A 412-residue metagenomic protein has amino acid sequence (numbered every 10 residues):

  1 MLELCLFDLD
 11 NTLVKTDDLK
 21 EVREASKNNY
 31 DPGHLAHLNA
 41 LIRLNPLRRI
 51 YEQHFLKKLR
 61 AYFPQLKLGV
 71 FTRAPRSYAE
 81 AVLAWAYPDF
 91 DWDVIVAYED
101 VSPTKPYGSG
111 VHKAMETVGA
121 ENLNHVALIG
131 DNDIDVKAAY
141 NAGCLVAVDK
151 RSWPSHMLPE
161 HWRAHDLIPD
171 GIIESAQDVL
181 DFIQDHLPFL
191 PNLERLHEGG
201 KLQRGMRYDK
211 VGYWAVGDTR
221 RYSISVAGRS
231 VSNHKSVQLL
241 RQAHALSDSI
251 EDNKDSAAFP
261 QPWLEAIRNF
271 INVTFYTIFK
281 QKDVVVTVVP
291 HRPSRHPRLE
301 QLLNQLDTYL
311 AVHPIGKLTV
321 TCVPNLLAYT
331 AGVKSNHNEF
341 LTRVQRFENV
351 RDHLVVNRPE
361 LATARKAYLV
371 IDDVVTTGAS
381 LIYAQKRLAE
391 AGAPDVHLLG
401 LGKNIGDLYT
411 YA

Functional and structural regions predicted by a protein language model:
M1-K58: Active-site neighborhood of HAD-like aspartate-dependent phosphohydrolases
L56-A84, A139: Substrate-recognition element of Asp-dependent hydrolases with the DxDx(T/V) motif
G69-V70, K280-R292: Short glycine-rich phosphate-binding loop at a beta-alpha junction
R76-A127, D133: Substrate-recognition "cap/lid" segment bordering the active-site pocket of phosphatases
L128-D170: Acidic, Mg2+-coordinating phosphoryl-transfer loop and its flanking beta/alpha structural elements, shared across
K137, N141-A147, Y329-A412: PRPP/pyrophosphate-binding module of the type I phosphoribosyltransferase fold
P159-R163, E174-S223, I382-A412: PRPP-dependent phosphoribosyltransferase catalytic core
R195-K282, E300, L327-E360: Active-site-facing substrate-recognition patch
